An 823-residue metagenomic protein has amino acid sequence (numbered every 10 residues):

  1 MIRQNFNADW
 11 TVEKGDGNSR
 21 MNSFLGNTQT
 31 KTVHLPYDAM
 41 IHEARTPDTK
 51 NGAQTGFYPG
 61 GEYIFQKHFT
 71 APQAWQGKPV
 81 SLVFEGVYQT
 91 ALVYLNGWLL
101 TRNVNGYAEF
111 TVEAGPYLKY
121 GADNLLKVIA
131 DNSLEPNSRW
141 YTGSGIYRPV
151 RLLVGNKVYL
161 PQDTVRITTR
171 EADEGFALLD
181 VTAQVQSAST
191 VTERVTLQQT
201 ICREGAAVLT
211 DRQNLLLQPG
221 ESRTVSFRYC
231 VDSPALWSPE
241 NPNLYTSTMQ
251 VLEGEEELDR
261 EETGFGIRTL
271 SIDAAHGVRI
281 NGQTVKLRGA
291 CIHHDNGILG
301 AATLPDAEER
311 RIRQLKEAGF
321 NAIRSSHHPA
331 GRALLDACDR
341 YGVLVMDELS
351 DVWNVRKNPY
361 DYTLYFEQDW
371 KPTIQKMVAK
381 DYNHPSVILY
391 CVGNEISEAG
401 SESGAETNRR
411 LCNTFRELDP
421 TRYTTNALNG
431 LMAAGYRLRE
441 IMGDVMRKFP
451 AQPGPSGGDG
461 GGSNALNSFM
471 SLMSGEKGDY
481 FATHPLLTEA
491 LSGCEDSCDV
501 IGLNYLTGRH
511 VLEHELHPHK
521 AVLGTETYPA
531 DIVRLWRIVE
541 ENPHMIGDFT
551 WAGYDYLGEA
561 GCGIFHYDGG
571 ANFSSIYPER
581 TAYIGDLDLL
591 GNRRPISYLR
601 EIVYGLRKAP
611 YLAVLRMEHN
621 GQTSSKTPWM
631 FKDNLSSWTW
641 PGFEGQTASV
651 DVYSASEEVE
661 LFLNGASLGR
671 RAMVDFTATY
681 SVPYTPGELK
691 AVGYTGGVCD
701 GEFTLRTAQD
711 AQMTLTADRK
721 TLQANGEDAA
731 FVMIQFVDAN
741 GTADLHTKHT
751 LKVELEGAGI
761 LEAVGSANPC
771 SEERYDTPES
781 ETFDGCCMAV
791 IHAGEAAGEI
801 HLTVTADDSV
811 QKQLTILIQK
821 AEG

Functional and structural regions predicted by a protein language model:
I2-S19, P36-E43, Q54-P161, E204 (+6 more regions): Accessory beta-strand-rich segments of carbohydrate-active enzymes
Q4-N7, T11-R20, L152, Y390 (+3 more regions): Substrate-binding clefts and catalytic carboxylate motifs of secreted carbohydrate-active enzymes
I41-A71, W75-V83, Y88-V104, K157-R166 (+8 more regions): Active-site-adjacent substrate/metal-binding segments within catalytic domains of carbohydrate-active enzymes
L95, F176-L216, V225, A648-A666 (+3 more regions): Beta-strand-rich binding/interaction modules
A114-P116, F227-L236, T679-Y684, P778-E795: Short, hydrophobic beta-strand segments
K119-G121, T182-D273, P683-P686: Extended acidic/polar, glycine-enriched regions that form or flank non-catalytic beta-rich accessory modules
E193-Q198, P239-T246, T647-S649, A655-E657 (+3 more regions): Short flexible loop/turn segments that cap and initiate beta-strands
R260-F265, G697-Q709, Q811-Q819: Edge beta-strands of extracellular beta-sandwich domains
